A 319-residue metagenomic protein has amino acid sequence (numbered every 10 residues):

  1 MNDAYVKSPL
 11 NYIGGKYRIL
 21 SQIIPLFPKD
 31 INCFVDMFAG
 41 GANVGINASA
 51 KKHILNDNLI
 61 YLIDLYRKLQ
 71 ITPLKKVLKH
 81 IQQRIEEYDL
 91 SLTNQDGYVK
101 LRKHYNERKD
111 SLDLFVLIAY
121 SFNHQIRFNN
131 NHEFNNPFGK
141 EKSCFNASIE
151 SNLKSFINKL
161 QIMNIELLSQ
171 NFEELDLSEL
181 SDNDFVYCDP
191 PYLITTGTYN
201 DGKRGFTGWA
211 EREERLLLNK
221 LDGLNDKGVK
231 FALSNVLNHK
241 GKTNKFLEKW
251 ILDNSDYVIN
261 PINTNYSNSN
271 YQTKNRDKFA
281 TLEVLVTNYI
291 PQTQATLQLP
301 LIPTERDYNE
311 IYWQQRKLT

Functional and structural regions predicted by a protein language model:
M1-I54, N58, L175-L180, D184 (+2 more regions): Class I S-adenosyl-L-methionine
N2-I19, P25, K29, L74-Y187 (+2 more regions): SAM-dependent nucleic-acid methyltransferase catalytic core
I63: Short alpha-helix immediately C-terminal to the canonical SAM-binding loop
Y66: Conserved SAM-binding loop
R204-F206: Glycine-rich tight-turn/loop motif centered on a GG-T
